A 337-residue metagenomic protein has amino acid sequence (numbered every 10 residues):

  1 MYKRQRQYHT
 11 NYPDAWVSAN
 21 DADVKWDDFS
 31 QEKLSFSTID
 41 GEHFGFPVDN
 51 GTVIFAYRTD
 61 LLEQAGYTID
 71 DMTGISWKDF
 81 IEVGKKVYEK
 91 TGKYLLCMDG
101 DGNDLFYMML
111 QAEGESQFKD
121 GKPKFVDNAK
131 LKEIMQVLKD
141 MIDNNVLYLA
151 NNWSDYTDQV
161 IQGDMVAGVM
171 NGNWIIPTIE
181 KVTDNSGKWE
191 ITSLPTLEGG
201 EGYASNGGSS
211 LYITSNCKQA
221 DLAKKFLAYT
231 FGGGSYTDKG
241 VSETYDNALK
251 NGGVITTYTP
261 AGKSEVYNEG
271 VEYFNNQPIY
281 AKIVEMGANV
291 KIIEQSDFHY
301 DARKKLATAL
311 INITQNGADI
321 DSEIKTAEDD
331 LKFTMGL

Functional and structural regions predicted by a protein language model:
K3-I54, K78-V83, E89, K188-S193 (+1 more regions): Hinge/lid segment of periplasmic solute-binding proteins
K3-R4, K93, Q162-G172: Alpha-to-beta junction loops
R6-N11, N173-S186: A ligand-binding cleft/hinge motif common to bilobed small-molecule-binding domains
I39-V48, V53, E63, K78-K124 (+2 more regions): Extracytoplasmic/periplasmic solute-binding protein
G66-M72, D120-P123, K139-N152, D164-M165 (+1 more regions): A local structural motif
I75-I81, L149-Q162: Short helix-initiation/N-cap motifs at beta->coil->alpha
I81-K86, K122-N151, E180, L194: Glycine-centered hinge/linker elements that transmit conformational signals in sensory and ligand-binding systems
T178-N185, G199-S205, Y212-K304: C-terminal lobe and pocket-closing loops of periplasmic/extracytoplasmic Venus-flytrap solute-binding proteins
